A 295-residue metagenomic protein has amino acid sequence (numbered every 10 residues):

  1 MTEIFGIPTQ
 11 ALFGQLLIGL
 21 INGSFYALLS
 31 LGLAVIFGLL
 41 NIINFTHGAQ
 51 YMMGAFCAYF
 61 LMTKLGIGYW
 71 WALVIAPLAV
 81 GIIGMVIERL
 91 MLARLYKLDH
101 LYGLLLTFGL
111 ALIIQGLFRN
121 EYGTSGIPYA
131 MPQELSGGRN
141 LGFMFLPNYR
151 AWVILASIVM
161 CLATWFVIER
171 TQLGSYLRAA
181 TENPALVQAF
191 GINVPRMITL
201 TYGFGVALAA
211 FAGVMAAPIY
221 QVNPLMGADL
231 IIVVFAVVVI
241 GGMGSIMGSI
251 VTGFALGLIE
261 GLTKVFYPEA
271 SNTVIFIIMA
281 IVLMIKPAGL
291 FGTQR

Functional and structural regions predicted by a protein language model:
M1-L12, I87-Y96, A288-R295: Transmembrane alpha-helical segments of polytopic membrane transport and secretion proteins
M1-L29, C57, G68-A72, D99-Y102 (+3 more regions): Membrane-interfacial amphipathic/re-entrant helices at transmembrane-helix boundaries
A11-T63, L90-K97, Y102, V238-I246: Single transmembrane alpha-helix segments in multi-pass membrane proteins
N22, M144-V222, I246-T252: Helix-loop-helix "hairpin" substructures at the membrane interface of multi-pass membrane proteins
Y26, G66-L78, T199-A209, G213-V214 (+2 more regions): Transmembrane alpha-helical segments in multi-pass inner-membrane proteins
A55-Y59, P77-I83, F108-F118, A156-W165 (+4 more regions): Hydrophobic core segments of alpha-helical transmembrane domains in multi-pass membrane transport and ion-translocation
I67-L110, L117, V251-L256, K286-P287: Alpha-helical transmembrane segments within multi-pass membrane transporters and channels
R94-R170, V194-L200, Q221, L262 (+4 more regions): Transmembrane helix-bundle core of multi-pass membrane transporters and related energy-transducing complexes
